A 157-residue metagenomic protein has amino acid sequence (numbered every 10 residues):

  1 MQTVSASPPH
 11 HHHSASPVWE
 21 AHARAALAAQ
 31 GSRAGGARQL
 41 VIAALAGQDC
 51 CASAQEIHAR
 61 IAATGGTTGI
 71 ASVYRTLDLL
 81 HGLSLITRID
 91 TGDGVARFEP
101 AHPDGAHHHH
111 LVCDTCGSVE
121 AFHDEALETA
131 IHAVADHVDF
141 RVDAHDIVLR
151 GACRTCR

Functional and structural regions predicted by a protein language model:
V18-G31: Short, Lys/Arg-enriched N-terminal segment that forms or immediately precedes the first helix of a structured domain
E20, A37-R38: Short, leucine-enriched amphipathic alpha-helices that occur as contiguous helical runs
G36, G47-S53: Short capping segments at the starts of secondary-structure elements
Q39-A44: Pre-recognition alpha-helix immediately N-terminal to the DNA-recognition helix within helix-turn-helix or winged-helix
E56-A62, V73: A short acidic, leucine-rich amphipathic alpha-helix
V73-L83: Basic amphipathic alpha-helical segments that dock to polyanions
G82-R157: Non-DNA-binding regulatory cores of transcription-related proteins, predominantly C-terminal effector-binding
